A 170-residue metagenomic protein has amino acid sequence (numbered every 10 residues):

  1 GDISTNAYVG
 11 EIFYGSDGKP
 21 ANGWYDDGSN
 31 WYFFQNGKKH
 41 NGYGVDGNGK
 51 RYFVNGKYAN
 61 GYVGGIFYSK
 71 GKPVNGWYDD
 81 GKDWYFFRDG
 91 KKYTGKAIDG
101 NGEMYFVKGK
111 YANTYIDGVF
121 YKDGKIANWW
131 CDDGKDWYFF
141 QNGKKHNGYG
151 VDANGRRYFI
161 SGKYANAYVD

Functional and structural regions predicted by a protein language model:
G1-D170: Extracellular adhesion/carbohydrate-binding repeat motifs centered on closely spaced tryptophans
